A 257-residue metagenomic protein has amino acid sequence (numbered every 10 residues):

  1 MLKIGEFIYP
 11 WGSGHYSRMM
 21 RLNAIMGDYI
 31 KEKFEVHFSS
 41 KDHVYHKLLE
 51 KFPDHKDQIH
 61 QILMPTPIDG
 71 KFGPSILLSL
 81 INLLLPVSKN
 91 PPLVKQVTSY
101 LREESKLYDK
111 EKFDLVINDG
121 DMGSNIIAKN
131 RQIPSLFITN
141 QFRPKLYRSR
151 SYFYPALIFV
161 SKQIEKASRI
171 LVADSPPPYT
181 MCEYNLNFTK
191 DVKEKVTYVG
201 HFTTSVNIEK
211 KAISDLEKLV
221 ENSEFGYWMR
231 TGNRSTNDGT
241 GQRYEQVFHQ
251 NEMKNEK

Functional and structural regions predicted by a protein language model:
F7-W11, R18, A173-Y179, V199-E256: Active-site donor-nucleotide binding/catalytic segment of nucleotide-sugar enzymes
P10, D28, K33-K95: Conserved nucleotide-sugar phosphate-binding/catalytic loop shared by glycosyltransferases and other
H15-G27: Short amphipathic alpha-helix
E35-K41, L171-D174, K257: Short internal beta-strands
V44-K47, V116-R131: An aromatic- and histidine-rich active-site surface loop
L77-N118, M122: Conserved nucleotide-sugar donor-binding subdomain of glycosyltransferases
D114-L115, R169, F225-G226: Structural motif
N130-Y198: Active-site-proximal region of nucleotide-activated glycan assembly enzymes, centered on histidine/acidic-rich loops
